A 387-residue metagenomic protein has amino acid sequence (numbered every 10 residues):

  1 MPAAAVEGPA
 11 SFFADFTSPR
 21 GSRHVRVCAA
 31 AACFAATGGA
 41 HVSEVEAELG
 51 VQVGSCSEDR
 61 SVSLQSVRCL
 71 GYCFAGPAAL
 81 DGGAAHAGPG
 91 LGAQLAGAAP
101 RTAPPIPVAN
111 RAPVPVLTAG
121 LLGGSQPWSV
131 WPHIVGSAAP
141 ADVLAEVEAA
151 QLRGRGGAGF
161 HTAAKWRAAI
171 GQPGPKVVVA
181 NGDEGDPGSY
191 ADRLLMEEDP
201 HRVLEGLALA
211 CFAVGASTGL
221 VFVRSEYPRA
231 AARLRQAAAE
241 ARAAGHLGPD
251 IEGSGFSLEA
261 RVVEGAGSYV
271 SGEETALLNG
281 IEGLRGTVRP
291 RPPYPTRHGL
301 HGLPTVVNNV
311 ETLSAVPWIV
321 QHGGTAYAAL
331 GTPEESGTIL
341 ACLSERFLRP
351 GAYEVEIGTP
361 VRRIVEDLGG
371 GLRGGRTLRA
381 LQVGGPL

Functional and structural regions predicted by a protein language model:
M1-L387: Feature of Fe-S/electron-transfer and energy-metabolism proteins that preferentially highlights extended coupling
